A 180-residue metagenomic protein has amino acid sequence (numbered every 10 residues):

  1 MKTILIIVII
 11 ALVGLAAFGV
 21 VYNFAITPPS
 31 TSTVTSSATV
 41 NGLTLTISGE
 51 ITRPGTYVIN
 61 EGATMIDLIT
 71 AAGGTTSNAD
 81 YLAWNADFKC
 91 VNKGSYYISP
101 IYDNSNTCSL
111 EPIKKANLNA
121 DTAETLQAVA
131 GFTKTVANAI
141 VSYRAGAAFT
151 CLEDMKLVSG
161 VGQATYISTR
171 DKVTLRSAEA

Functional and structural regions predicted by a protein language model:
M1-S159, Q163-A180: Ser/Thr/Pro/Gly-biased, low-complexity, turn-/loop-rich segments that often occur immediately after N-terminal
